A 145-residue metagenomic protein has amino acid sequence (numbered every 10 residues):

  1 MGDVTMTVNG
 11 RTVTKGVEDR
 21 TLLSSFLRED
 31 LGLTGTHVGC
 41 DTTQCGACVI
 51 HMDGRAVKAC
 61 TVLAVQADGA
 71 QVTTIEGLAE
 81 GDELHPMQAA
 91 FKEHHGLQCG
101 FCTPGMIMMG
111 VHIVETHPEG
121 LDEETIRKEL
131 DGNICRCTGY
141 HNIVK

Functional and structural regions predicted by a protein language model:
M1-K145: Signature of N-terminal electron-transfer/Fe-S-associated modules in redox systems
